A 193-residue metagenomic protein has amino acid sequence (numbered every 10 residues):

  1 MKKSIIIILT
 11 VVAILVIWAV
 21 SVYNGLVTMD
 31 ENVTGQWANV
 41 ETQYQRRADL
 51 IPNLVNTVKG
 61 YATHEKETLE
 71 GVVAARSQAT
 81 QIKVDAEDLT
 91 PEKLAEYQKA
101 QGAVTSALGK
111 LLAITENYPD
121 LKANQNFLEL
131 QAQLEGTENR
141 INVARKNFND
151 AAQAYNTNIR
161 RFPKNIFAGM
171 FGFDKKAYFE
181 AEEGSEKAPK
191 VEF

Functional and structural regions predicted by a protein language model:
M1-F193: A helix-centric hydrophobic-segment signal that preferentially recognizes long, alpha-helical stretches used
